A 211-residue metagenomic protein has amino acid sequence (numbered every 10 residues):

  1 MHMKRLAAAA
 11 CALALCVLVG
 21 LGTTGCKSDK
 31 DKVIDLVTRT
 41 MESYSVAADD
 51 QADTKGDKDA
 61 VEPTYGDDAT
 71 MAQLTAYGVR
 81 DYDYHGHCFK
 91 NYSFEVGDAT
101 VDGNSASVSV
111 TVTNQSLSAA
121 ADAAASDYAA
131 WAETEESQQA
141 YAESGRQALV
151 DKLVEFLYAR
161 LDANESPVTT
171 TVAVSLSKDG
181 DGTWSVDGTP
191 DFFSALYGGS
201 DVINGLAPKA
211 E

Functional and structural regions predicted by a protein language model:
H2-C11: Bacterial N-terminal signal peptides that target proteins for export
C11-G20: Bacterial N-terminal signal peptides
L21-G25: C-terminal motif of bacterial Sec signal peptides marking the signal peptidase cleavage site
K27-E95, A119: Core segments of small alpha/beta cavity-forming domains
Y82, R146-P167: Intrinsically disordered, low-complexity acidic Ser/Thr-rich regulatory segments
N104-N114: A short hydrophobic beta-strand element
V112-S118, K178-G180: Beta-strand elements of well-folded, non-transmembrane domains
A129-A148, N164-P208: Short beta-strand edge/turn micro-motifs at domain boundaries
